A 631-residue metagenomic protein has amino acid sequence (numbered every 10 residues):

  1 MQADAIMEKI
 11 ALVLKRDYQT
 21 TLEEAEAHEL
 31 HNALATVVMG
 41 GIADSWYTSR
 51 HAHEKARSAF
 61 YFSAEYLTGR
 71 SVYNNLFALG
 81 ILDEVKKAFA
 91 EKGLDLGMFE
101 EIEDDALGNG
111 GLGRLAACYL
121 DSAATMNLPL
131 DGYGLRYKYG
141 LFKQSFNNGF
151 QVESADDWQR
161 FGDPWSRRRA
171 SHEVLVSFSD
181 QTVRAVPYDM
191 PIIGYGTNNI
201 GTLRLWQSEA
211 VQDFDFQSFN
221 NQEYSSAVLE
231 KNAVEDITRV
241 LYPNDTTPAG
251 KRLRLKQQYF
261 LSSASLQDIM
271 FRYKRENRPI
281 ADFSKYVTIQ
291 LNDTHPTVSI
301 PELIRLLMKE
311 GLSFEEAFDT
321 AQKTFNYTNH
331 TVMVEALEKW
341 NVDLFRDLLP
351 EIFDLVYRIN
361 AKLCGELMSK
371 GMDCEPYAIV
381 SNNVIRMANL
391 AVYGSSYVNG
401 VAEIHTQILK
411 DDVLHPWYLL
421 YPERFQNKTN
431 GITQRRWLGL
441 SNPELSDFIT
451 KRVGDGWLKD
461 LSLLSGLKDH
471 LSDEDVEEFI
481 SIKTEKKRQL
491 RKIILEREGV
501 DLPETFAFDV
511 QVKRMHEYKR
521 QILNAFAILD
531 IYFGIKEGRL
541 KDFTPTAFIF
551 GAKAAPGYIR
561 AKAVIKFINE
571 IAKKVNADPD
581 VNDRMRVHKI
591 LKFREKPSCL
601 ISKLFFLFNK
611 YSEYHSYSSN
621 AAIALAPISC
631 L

Functional and structural regions predicted by a protein language model:
M1-L631: A conserved ligand/cofactor-binding region detector
